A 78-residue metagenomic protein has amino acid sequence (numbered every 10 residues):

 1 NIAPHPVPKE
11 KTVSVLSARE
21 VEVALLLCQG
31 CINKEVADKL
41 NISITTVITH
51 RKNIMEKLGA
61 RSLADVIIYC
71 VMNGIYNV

Functional and structural regions predicted by a protein language model:
N1-L26: Regulatory hinge/linker segments at domain boundaries that couple sensory/effector modules to output domains
K9, L27, V36-L40: N-proximal short alpha-helices
L25-Q29, G59, V71: Short, locally clustered residues in the helix-turn-helix/winged-helix DNA-binding domain
I32-D65: Recognition helix of helix-turn-helix DNA-binding domains
L63-G74: Short, basic, alpha-helical segments at the C-terminal edge of helix-turn-helix-like DNA-binding modules
Y76-V78: …primarily DNA-binding HTH/wHTH and HhH modules…
